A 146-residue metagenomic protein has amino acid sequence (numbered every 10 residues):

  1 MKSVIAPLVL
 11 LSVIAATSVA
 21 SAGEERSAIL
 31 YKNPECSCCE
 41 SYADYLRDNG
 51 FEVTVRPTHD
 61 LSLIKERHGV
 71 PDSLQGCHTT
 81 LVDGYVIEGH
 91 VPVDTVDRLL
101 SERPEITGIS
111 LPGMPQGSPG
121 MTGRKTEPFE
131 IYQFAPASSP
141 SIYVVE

Functional and structural regions predicted by a protein language model:
M1-K2: N-terminal secretory signal peptides that target proteins for export/translocation
A6-A16: Bacterial N-terminal signal peptides
S18-A22: Sec/Tat signal peptide C-region and signal peptidase I cleavage site
G23-N49: Local sequence-structure signature of Cys/Sec-based thiol-disulfide redox active-site neighborhoods
S27-A28, F51-V53, D83-V86: Short active-site oxyanion
E35, Y42, P57-D60, P92-V96: Stable alpha-helical elements in mature extracytoplasmic
A43-L63: Conserved helix-turn-beta segment immediately C-terminal to the redox Cys motif in thioredoxin-like folds
R67, S73-E146: Thiol/selenol-based redox catalytic cores and closely related redox-interacting motifs
